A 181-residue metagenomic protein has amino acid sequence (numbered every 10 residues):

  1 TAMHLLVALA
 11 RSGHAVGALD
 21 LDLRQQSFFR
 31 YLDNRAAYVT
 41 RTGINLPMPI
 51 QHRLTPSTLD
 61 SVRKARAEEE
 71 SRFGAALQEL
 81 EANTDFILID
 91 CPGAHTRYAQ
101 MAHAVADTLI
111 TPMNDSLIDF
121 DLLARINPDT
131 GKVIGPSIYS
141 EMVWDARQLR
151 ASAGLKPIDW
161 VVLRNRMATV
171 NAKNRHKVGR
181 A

Functional and structural regions predicted by a protein language model:
T1, A181: Ser/Thr-glycine-rich phosphate-binding loops at phosphate-binding pockets of nucleotides, nucleotide cofactors
M3-F86, G93: P-loop/Walker-type NTP enzyme "switch/lid" segment
S12, I89-R180: Conserved catalytic-core segment of NTP-binding enzymes
